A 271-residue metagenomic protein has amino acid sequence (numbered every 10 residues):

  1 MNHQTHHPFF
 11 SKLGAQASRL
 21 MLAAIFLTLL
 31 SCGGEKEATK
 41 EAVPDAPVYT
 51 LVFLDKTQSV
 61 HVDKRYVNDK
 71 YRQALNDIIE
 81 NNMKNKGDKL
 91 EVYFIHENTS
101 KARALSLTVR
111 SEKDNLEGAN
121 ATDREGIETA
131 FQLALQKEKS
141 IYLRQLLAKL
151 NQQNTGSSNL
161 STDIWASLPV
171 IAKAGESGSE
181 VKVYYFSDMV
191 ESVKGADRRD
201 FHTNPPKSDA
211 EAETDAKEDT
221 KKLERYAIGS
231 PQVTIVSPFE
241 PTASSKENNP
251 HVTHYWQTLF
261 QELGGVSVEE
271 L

Functional and structural regions predicted by a protein language model:
H3-M21: Bacterial N-terminal signal peptides that target proteins for export
T28-S31: C-terminal motif of bacterial Sec signal peptides marking the signal peptidase cleavage site
G33-K36: Bacterial signal peptide processing site
A46-G118, R124-G126, K182-Y184: Von Willebrand factor
V60-K64, S100-A104, E191-A196, A243-E247: Extracytoplasmic/secreted cell-surface and envelope-processing proteins
G118-G178: Von Willebrand factor
V190-S245: VWA/integrin I-like adhesion module and closely mimicked acidic/polar interface patches used
V233-L271: A cross-kingdom marker for long, charged
